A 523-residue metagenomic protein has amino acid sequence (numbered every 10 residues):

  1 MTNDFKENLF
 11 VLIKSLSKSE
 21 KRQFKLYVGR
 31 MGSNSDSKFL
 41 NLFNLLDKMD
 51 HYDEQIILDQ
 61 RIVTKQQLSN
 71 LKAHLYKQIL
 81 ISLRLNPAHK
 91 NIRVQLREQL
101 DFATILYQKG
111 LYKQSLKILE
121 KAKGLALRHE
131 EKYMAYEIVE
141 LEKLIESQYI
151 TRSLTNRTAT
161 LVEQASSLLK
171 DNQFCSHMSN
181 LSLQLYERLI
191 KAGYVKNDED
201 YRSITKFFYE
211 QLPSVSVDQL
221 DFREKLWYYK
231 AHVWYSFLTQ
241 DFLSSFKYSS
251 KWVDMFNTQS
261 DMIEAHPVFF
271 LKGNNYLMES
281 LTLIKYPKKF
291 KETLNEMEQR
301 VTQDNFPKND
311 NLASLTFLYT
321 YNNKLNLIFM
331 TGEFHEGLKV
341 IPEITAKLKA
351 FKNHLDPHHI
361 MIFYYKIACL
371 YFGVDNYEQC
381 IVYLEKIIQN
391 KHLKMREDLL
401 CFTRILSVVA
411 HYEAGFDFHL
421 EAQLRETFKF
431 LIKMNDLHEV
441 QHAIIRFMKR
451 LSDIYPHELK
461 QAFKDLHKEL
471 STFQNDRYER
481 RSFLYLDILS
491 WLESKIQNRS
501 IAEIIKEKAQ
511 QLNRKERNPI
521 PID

Functional and structural regions predicted by a protein language model:
M1-F207, V217-Q219, Y455-D523: Flexible inter-repeat linkers and adjacent short helices within tandem amphipathic alpha-helical repeat scaffolds
A73-K77, G110-E120, T151-V162, V195-L212 (+4 more regions): Helix-turn-helix repeat elements of alpha-solenoid scaffolds
R97, D101-I105, M134-E137, L141 (+8 more regions): "A position-specific structural signal for the A-helix of alpha-solenoid helical repeats
E120-R128, V162-K170, T205-V217, S250-M262 (+5 more regions): Amphipathic alpha-helical segments of tetratricopeptide repeats
E130-E137, N172-S179, Q219-L226, D261-K272 (+5 more regions): Alpha-solenoid helical repeat architecture
K143-T158, Q164, L168-N172, L183-I190 (+6 more regions): Alpha-helical linker/edge segments of TPR/alpha-solenoid repeat scaffolds and analogous pre-/post-domain helices
C175-E292: Alpha-solenoid helical-repeat scaffolds
Q389-E458: Active-site/pore-lining binding-face segments in mid-to-C-terminal subdomains
